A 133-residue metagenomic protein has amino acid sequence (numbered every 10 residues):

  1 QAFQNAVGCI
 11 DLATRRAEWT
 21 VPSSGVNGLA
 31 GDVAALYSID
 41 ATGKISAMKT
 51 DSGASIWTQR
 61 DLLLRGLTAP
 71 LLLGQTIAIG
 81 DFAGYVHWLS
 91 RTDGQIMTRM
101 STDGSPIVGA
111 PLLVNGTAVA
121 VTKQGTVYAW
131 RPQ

Functional and structural regions predicted by a protein language model:
Q1-Q133: Extracytoplasmic/lumenal domain signature
